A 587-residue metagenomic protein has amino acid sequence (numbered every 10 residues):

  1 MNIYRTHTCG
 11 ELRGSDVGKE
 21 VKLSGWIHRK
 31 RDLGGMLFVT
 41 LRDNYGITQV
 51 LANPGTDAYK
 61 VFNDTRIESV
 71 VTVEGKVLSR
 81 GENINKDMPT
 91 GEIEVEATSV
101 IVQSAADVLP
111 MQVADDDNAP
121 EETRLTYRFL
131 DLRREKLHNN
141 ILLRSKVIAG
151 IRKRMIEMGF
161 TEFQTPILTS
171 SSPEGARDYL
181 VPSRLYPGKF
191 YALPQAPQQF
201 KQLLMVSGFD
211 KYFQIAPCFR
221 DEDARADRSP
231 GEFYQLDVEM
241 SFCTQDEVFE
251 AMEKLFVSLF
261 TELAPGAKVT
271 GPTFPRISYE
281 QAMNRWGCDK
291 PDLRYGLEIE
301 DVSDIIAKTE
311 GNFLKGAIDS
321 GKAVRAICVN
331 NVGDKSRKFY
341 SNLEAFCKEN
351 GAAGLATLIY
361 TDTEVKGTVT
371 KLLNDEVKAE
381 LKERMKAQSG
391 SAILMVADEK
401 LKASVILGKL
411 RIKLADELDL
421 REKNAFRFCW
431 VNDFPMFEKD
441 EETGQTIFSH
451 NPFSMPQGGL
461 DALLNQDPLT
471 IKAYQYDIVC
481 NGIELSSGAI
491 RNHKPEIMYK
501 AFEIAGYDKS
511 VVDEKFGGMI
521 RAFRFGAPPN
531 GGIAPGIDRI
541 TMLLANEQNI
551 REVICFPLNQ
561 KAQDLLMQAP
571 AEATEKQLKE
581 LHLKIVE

Functional and structural regions predicted by a protein language model:
M1-E587: Class II aminoacyl-tRNA synthetase catalytic cores and aaRS-like
